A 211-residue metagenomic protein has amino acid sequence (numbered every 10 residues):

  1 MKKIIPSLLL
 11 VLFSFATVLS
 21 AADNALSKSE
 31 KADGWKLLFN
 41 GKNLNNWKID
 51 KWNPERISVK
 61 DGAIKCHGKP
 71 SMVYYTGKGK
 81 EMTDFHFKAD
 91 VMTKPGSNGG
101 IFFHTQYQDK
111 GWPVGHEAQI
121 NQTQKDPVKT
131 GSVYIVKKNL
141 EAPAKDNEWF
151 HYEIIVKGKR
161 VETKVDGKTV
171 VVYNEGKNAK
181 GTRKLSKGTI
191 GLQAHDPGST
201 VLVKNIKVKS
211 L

Functional and structural regions predicted by a protein language model:
M1-I4: Positively charged n-region of N-terminal signal peptides that target proteins for export
S7-A16: Bacterial N-terminal signal peptides
S20-L211: Carbohydrate-interacting regions of secretory-pathway proteins
